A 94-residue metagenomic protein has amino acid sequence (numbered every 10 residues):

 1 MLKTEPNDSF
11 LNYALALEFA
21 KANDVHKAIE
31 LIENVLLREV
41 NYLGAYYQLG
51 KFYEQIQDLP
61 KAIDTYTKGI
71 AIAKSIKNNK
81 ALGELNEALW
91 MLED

Functional and structural regions predicted by a protein language model:
M1, N34-V35, G69: Canonical positions in the second alpha-helix
T4, R38, I72-I76: Structural marker of alpha-solenoid helical repeat scaffolds
L11, A45, N78-N79, L85: TPR alpha-solenoid repeat register
